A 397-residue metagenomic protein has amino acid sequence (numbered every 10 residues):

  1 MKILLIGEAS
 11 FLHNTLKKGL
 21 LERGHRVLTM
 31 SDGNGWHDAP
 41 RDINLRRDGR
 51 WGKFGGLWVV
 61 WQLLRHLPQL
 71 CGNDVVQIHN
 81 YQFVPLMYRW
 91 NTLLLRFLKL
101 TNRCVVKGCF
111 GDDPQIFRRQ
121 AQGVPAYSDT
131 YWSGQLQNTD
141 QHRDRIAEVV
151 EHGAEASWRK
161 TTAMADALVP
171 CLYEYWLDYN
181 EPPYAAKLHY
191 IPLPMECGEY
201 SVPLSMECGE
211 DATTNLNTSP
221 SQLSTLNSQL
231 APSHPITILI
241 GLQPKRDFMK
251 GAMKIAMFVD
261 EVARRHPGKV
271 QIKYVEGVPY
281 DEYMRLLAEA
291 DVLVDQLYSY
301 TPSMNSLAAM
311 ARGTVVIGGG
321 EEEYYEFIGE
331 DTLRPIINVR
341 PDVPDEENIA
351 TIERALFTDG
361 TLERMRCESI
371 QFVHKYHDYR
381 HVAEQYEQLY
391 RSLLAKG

Functional and structural regions predicted by a protein language model:
K2-I6, L67-R89, C104-K107, V292: Short N-terminal targeting/anchoring amphipathic segment
A39, L45-R46, K107-H152, S233 (+3 more regions): Acceptor-binding helix/loop patch of EC 2.4 sugar-transfer enzymes, predominantly nucleotide-sugar-dependent
L64-L67, C71, L93-L100, C104 (+1 more regions): Membrane-proximal helix-turn-helix segments that form the acceptor-binding/catalytic region of lipid-linked
W176-Y200, A231-P279: Conserved catalytic-core segment of nucleotide-activated headgroup transferases in glycan assembly
A288-T301, T314: Acidic donor-binding loop of glycosyltransferase active sites
V315-E323: Short hydrophobic beta-strand element within catalytic cores of glycosyltransferases and related nucleotide-activated
E326-I352: Change "using UDP/GDP/dTDP sugars" to "using nucleotide sugars
F357-R391: A charged, aromatic-enriched C-terminal amphipathic alpha-helix characteristic of glycosyltransferases across folds
